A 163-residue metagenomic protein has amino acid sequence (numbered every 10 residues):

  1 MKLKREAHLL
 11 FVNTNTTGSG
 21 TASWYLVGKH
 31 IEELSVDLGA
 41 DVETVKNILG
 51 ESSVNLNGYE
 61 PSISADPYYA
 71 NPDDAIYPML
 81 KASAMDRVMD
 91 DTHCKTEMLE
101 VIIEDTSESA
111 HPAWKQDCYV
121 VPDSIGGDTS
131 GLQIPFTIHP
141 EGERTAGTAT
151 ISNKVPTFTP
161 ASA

Functional and structural regions predicted by a protein language model:
M1-P72, Y119-S130: Solvent-exposed edge beta-strands and adjacent loop segments that serve as assembly or binding interfaces
K2-L3, L49-K115, A146-K154: Extracellular/virion structural assembly segments
K29-L34, E100-A146: Short beta-strand and beta-hairpin "edge-sheet" elements
S83-V88, C118-P122, H139, V155-P160: Short, low-complexity, polar/charged sequence segments that are solvent-exposed and flexible
P135, H139-A163: Protruding loop/beta-arch "assembly-hinge" segments enriched in small, turn-prone residues
